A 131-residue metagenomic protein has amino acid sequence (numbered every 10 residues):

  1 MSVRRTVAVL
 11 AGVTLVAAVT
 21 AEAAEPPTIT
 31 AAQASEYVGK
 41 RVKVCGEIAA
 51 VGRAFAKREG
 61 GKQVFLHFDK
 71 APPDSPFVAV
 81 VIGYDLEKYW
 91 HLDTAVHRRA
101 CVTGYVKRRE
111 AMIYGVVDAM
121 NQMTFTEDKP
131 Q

Functional and structural regions predicted by a protein language model:
M1-V3: N-terminal secretory signal peptides that target proteins for export/translocation
V7-A8, V102: Sequence-pattern detector for short linear motifs and compositional/periodic biases rather than a specific fold
A8-A18: Bacterial N-terminal signal peptides
V19-A23: Sec/Tat signal peptide C-region and signal peptidase I cleavage site
A24-Q131: OB-fold single-stranded nucleic acid-binding module
